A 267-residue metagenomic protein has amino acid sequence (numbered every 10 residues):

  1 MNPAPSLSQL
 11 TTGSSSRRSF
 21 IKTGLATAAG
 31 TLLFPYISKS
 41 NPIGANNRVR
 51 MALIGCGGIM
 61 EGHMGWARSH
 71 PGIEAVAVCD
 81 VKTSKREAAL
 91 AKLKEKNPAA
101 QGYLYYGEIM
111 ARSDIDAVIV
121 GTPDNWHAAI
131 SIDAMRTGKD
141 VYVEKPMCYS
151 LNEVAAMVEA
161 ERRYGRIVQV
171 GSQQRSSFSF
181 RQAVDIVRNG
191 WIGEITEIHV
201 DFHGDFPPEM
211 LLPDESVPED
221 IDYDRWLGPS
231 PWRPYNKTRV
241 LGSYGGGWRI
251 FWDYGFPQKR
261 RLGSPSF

Functional and structural regions predicted by a protein language model:
M1-S15: N-terminal secretory signal peptides
T23-K96, Q174-S177: N-terminal Rossmann-like dinucleotide-binding module
G55-I59, Y164-Q169, Q174-F267: Predominantly a Rossmann-like dinucleotide-binding segment in NAD(P)-dependent oxidoreductases
G72, D114, W191-E194: Glycine-centered tight turns that cap/initiate beta-strands
A100-Y105: Conserved SAM-binding strand-loop segment of SAM-dependent methyltransferases
V118-I119: N-terminal Rossmann-like NAD(P) cofactor-binding module of classical short-chain dehydrogenase/reductase
P123-D124, A128-S176, G190: Beta-strand-loop-alpha-helix segment that lines the small-molecule cofactor/substrate pocket of alpha/beta enzymes
